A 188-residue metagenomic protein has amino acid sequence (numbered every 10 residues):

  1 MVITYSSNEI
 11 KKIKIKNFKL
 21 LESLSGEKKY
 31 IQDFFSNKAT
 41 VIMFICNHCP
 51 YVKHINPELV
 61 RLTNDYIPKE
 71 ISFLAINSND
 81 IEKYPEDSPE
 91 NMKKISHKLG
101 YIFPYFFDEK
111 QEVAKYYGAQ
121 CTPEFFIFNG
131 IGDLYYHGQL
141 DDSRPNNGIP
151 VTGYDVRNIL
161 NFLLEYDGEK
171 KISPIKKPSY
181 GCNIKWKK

Functional and structural regions predicted by a protein language model:
M1-L164, I172, K176: Chalcogenol-based redox active-site neighborhoods
Y166-D167, K171-K188: Charged phosphate-binding loop/patch that engages nucleotide di/tri-phosphates or the phosphate backbone of nucleic
